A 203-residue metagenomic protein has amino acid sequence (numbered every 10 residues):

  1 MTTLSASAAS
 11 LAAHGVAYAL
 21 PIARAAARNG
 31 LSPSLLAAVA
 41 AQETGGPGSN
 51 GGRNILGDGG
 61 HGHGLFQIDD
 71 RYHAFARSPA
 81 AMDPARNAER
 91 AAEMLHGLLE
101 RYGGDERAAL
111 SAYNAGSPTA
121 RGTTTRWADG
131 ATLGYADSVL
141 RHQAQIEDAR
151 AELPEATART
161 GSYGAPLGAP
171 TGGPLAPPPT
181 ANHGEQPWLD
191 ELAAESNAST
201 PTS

Functional and structural regions predicted by a protein language model:
M1-H14, T180, E185-S203: Short, compositionally biased, intrinsically disordered N-terminal export/targeting signals, typified by the non-Sec
T3-T160: Catalytic glycan-binding domains that act on GlcNAc-containing polysaccharides
